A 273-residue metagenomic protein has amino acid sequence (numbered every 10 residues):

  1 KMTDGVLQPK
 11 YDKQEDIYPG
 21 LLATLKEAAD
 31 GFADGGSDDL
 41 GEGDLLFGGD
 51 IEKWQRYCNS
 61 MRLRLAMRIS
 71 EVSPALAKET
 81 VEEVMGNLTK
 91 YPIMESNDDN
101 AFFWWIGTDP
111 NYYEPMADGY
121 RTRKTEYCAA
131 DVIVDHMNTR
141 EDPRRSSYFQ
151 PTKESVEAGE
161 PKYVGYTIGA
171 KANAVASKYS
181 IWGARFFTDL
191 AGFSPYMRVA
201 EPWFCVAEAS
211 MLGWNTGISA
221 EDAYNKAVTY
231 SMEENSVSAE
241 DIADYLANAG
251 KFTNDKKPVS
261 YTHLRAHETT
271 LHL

Functional and structural regions predicted by a protein language model:
K1-E240, A249-G250, D255-K257: Structured, solvent-exposed acidic/aromatic patches
D244-Y245: Short, polar loop/linker segments at the starts of domains and inter-domain junctions
T262-T269: Conserved small/polar residues in nucleotide/adenosyl-binding loops
